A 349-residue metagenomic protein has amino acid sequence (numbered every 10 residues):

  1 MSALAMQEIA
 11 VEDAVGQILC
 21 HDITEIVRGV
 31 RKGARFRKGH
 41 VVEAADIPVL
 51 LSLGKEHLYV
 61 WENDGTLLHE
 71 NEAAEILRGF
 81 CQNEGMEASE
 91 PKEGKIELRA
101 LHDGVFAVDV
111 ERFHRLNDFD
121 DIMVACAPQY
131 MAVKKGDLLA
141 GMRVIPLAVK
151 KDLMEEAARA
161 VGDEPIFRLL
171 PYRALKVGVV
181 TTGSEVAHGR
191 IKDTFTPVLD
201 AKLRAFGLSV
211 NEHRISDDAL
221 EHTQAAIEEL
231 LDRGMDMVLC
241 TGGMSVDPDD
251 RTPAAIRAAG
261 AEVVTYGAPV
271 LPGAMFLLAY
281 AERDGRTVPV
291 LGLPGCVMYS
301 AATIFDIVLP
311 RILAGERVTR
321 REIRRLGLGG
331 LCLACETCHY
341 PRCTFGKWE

Functional and structural regions predicted by a protein language model:
S2-M154: Phosphate-interaction motifs
E12-G16, A34, A88-P91, M131-V133 (+4 more regions): Solvent-exposed alpha-helices and their adjacent loops that cap or buttress functional pockets in soluble metabolic
G85-A88, A127-M131, V144-P146, D163-P171 (+5 more regions): A generic local secondary-structure boundary/capping motif
R99-L101, M142, V180-T181, C240-T241 (+1 more regions): Short beta-strand segments
V110-R112, K151-M154, R190-K192, D249-T252 (+1 more regions): Short acidic, glycine/serine/threonine-rich loops at helix termini
D118-C126, E155-R168, F195-V198: Active-site glycine-rich loop that binds ribose-phosphate moieties when present
D163-D218, H222: Glycine-rich phosphate/diphosphate-binding loop of Rossmann-like nucleotide-binding domains
S184, N211-K347: Short glycine/threonine-rich loop/turn motifs
